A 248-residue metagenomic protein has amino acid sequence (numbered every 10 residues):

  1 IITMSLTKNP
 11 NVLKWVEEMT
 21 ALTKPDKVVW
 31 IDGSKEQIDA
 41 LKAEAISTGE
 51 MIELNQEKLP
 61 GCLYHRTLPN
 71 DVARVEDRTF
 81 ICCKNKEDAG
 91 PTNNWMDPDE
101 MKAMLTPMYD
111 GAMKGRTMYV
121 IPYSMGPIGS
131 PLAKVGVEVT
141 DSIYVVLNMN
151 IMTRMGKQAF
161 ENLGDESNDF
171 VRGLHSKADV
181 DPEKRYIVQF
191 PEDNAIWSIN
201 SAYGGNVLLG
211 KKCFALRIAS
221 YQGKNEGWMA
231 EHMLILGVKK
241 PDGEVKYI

Functional and structural regions predicted by a protein language model:
I2-Y247: Conserved internal helical-beta-strand scaffold that buttresses enzyme catalytic cores
